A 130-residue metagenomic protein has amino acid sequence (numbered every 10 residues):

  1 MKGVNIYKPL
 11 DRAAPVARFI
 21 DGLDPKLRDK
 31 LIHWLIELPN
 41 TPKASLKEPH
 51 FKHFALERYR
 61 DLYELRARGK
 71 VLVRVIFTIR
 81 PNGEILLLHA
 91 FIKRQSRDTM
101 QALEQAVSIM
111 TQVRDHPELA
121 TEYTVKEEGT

Functional and structural regions predicted by a protein language model:
M1-L72, P81-I85, I92-T130: Basic, Lys/Arg-enriched alpha-helical interface segments
